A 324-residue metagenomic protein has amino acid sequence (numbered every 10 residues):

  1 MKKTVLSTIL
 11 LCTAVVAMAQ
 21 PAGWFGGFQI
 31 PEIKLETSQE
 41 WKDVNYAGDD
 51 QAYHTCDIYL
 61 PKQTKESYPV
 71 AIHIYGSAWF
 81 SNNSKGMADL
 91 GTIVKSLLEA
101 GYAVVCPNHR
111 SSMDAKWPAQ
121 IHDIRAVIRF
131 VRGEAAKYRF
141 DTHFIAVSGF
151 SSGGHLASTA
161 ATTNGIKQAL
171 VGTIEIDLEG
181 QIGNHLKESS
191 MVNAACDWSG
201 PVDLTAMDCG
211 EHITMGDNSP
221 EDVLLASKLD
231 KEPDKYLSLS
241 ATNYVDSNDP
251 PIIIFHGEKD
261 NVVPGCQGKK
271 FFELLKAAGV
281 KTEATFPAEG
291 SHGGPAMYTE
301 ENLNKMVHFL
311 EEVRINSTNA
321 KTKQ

Functional and structural regions predicted by a protein language model:
M1-W24, Q324: Bacterial Sec-dependent N-terminal signal peptides
Q20-Q324: Alpha/beta-hydrolase superfamily serine-hydrolase fold, recognizing
